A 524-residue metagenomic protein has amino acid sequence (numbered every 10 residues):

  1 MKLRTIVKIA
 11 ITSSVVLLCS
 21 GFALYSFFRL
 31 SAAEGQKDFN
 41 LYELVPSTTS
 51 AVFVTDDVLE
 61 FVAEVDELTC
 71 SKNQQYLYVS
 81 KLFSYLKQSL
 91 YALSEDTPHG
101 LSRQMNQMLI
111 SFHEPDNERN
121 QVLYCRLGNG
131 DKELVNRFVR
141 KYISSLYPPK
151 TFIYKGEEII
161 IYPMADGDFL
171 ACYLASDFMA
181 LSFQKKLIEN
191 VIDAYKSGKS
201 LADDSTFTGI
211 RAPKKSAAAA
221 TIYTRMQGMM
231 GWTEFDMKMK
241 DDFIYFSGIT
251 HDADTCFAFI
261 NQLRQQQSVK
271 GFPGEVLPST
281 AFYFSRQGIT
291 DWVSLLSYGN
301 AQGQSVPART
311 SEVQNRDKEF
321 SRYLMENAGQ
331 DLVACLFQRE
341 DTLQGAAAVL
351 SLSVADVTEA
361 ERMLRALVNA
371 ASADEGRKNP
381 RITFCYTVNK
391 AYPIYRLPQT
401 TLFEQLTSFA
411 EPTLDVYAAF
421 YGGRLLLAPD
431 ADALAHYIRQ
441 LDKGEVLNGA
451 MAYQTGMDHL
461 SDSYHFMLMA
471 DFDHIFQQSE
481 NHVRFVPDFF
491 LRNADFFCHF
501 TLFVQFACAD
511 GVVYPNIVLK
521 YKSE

Functional and structural regions predicted by a protein language model:
M1-R4: N-terminal hydrophobic targeting signals that begin at the initiator methionine
I6-I11, V15-I161, F207-M229, S247-A347 (+2 more regions): Structural boundary/hinge residues at secondary-structure and domain interfaces
Q75-N106, Y142-Y245, I249, Q266-T280 (+2 more regions): An internal, short helix-loop-strand segment that often contains or flanks glycine-aspartate motifs
L127-K132, F183-I188, V354-T358, D430-A433: Helix N-cap motif at beta-to-alpha junctions
D193-Y195, I249, I260-L263, S297-G299 (+3 more regions): Composition- and surface-driven signal marking solvent-exposed, interaction-prone regions in large proteins
R286-G288, L336, L352-V354, A428-D430 (+2 more regions): Active-site proximal loops enriched in glycine and acidic residues that flank catalytic Cys/His/Asp and coordinate
C498-K522: C-terminal regions of mature proteins
